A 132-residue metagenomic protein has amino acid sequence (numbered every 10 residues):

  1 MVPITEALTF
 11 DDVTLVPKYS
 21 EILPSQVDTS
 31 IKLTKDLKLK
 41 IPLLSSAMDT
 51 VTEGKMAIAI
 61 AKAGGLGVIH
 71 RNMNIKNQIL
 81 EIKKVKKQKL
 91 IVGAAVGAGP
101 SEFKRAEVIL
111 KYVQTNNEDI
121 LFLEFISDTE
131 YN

Functional and structural regions predicted by a protein language model:
M1-L43: An N-cap/entry alpha-helix motif that binds or orients negatively charged groups
V2-P3, A7, V13, V51-N132: Alpha/beta enzyme core
S20, S25, S30, S45-S46 (+3 more regions): Generic serine detector
V27-I69: N-terminal cofactor/phosphate-binding cores enriched in small/glycine residues, especially glycine-rich loops such as
